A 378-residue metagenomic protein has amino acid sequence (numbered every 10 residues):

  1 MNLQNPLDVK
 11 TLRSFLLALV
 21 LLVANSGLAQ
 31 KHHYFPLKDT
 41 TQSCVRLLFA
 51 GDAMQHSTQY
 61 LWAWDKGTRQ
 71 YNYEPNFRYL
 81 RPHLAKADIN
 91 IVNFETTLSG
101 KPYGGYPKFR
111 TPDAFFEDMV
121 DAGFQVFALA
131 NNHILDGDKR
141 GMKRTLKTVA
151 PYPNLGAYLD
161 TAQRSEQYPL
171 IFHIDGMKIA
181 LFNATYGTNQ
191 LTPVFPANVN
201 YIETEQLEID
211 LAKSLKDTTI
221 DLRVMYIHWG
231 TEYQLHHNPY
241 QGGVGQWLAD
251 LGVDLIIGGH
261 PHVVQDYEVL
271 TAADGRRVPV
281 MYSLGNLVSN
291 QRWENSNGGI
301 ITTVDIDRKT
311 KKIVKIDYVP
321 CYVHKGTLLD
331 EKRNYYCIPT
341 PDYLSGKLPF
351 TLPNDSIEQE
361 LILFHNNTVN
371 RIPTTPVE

Functional and structural regions predicted by a protein language model:
M1-K31: Bacterial Sec-dependent N-terminal signal peptides
Q30-E378: Acidic, metal/ion-coordinating pockets
